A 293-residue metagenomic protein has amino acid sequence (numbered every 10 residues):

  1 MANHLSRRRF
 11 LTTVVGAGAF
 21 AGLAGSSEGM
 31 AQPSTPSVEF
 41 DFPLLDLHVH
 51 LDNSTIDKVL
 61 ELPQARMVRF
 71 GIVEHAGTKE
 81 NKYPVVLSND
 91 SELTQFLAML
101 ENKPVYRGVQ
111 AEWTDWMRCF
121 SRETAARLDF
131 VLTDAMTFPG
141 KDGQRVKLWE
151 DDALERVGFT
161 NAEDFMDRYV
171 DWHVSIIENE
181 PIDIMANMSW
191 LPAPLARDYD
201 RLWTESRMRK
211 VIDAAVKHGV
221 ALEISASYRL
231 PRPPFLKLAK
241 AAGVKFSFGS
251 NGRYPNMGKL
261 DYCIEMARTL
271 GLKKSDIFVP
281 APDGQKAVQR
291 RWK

Functional and structural regions predicted by a protein language model:
M1-G18: N-terminal secretory signal peptides and thylakoid transit peptides that target proteins across membranes
A21-P36: Bacterial Sec-dependent signal peptides at the C-terminal "C-region" and cleavage site
Q32-D41, Y199-K293: Charged catalytic cores and adjacent phosphate/nucleic-acid-binding surfaces used for phosphate/nucleic-acid chemistry
D41-D164, Y254-M257: A metal-dependent hydrolase metal-coordination microenvironment
P43-L45, I184, F248: Residue-level marker for buried hydrophobic side chains located in beta-strands that build the well-ordered beta-sheet
R69, R127-F130, P181-I182, A242-K245: Glycine-enriched alpha-helix->loop->beta-strand junction motifs that scaffold or abut catalytic
V131, N187, N251: Conserved, mostly hydrophobic/aromatic
A135-G140, R145, W149-A242: Domain-core and long-helix interface of multi-subunit machines
